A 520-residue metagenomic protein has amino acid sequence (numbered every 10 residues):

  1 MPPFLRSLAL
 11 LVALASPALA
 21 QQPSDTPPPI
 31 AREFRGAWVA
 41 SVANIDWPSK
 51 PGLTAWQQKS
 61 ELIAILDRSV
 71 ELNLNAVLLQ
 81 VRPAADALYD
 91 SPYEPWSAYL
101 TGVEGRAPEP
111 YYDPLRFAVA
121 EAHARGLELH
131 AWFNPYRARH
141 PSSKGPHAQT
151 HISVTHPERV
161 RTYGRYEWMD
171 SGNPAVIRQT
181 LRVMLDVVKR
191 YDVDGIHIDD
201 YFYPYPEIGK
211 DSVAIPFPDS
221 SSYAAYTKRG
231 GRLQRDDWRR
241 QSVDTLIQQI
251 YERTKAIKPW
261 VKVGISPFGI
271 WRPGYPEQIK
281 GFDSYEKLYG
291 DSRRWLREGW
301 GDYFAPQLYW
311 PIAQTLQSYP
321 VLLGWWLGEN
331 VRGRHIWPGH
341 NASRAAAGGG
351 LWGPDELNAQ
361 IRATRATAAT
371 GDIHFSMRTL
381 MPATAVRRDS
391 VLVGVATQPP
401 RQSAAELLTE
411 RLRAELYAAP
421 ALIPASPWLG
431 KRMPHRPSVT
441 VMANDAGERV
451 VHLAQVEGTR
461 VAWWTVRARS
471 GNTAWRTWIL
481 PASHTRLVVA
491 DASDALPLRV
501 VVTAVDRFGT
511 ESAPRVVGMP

Functional and structural regions predicted by a protein language model:
R32, A40-S60, A131-R190, E286-K287: Active-site-adjacent "subsite" loops/lids of carbohydrate-active enzymes
S60-D86, R190, W300: Catalytic domains of carbohydrate-active enzymes, especially glycoside hydrolases
L72-E109: Aromatic-lined carbohydrate-binding/catalytic grooves of carbohydrate-active enzymes
A87-G102, R137-G164, D200-K228, Y275-D283: Aromatic- and acidic-residue-enriched segments that line the glycan-binding/catalytic groove of carbohydrate-active
Q179-V183, K189-R190, G195-I198, F202-F304 (+2 more regions): Active-site neighborhood of glycoside hydrolase catalytic domains
S292-R293, R297-T315, R332-S426: Substrate-binding cleft of secreted/luminal carbohydrate-active enzymes
G447-T459: Conserved aromatic anchor
V489-E511: Beta-strand-rich modules
